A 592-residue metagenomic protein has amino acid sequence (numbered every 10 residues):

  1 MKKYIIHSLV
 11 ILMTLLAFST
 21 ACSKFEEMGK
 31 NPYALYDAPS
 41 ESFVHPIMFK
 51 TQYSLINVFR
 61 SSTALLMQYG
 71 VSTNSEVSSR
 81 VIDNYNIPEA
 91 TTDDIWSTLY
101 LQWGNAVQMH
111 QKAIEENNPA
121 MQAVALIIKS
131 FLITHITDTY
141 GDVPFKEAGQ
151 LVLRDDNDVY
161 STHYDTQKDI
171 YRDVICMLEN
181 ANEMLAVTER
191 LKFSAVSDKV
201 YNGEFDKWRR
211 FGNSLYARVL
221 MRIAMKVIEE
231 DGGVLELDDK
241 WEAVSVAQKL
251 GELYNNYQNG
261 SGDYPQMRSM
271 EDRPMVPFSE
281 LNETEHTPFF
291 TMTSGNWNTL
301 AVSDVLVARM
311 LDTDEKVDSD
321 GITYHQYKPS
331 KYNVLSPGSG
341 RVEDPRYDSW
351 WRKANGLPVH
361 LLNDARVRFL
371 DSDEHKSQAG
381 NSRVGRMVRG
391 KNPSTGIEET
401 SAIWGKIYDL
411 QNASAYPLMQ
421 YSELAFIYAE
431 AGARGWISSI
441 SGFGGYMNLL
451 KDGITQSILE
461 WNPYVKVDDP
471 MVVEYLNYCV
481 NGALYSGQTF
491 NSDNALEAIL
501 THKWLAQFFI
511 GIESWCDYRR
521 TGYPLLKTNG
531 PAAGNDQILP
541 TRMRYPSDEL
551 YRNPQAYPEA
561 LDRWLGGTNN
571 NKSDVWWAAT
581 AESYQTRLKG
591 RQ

Functional and structural regions predicted by a protein language model:
M1-K30: Bacterial Sec-dependent N-terminal signal peptides
C22-G70, A90, S97-Y100, Q108 (+3 more regions): Membrane-proximal, proline-rich intrinsically disordered regions
A38, T73-I128, L132-W461, T489-N494 (+1 more regions): Structured, solvent-exposed acidic/aromatic patches
R190-A195, W515, L526-K527: Long amphipathic alpha-helical coiled-coil segments
V342, D348, L500, I510-S514 (+2 more regions): Bacterial extracytoplasmic/cell-wall-associated proteins, especially those involved in peptidoglycan
R434-R519: C-terminal structural cap/anchor segments
